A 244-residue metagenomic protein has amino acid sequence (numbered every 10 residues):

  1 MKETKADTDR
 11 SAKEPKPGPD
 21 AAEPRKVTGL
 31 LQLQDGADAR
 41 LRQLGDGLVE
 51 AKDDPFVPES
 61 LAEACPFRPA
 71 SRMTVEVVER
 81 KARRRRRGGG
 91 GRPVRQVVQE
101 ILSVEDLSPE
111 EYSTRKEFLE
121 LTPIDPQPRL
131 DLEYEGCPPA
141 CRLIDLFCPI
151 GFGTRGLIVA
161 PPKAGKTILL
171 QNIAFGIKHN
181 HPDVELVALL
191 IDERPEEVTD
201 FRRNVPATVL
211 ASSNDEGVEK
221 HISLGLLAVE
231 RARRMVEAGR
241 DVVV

Functional and structural regions predicted by a protein language model:
E3-E111: N-terminal "pre-motor" subdomain/linker immediately upstream of P-loop NTPase catalytic cores
E23-V27, P139-L143, A228-R233: Phosphate-interacting basic helix/loop segments used at nucleotide- and nucleic-acid interfaces
K81-A82, R86-F147, R155: Phosphate-binding P-loop/Walker A region and its immediate neighborhood
V97, P182-V184, R240: Residue-level signal for beta-strand positions within conserved beta-sheet cores that form or flank
T122-G225: Phosphate-binding glycine-rich loops and their immediate beta-loop-alpha structural context
H221-V244: Phosphate-binding/switch loop-helix module in NTP-utilizing enzymes
